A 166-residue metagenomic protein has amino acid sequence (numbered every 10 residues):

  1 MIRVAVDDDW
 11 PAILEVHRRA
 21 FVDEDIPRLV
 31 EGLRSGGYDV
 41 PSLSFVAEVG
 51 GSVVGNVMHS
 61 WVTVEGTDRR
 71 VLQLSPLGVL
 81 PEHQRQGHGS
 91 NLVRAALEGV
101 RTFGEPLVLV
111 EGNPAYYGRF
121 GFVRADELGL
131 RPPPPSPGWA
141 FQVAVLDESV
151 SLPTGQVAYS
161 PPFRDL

Functional and structural regions predicted by a protein language model:
M1-G32, Y38-V54, T67, F141-Q142 (+1 more regions): Short amphipathic alpha-helix that is part of the acyltransferase structural core
S44-V46, S52-T63, R70-G78: Conserved beta-strand in the GNAT
H83, G87-A95, E105: Conserved acetyl-CoA pyrophosphate-binding loop and the N-cap/start of the following alpha-helix in GNAT-like
R85-Q86, S90, S136-D147: Accessory recognition modules or surfaces
G99: Short alpha-helical functional segments enriched in proximate histidine and acidic residues
T102-P106, E111-P137: Conserved active-site alpha-helix within GNAT-family acetyltransferase domains
